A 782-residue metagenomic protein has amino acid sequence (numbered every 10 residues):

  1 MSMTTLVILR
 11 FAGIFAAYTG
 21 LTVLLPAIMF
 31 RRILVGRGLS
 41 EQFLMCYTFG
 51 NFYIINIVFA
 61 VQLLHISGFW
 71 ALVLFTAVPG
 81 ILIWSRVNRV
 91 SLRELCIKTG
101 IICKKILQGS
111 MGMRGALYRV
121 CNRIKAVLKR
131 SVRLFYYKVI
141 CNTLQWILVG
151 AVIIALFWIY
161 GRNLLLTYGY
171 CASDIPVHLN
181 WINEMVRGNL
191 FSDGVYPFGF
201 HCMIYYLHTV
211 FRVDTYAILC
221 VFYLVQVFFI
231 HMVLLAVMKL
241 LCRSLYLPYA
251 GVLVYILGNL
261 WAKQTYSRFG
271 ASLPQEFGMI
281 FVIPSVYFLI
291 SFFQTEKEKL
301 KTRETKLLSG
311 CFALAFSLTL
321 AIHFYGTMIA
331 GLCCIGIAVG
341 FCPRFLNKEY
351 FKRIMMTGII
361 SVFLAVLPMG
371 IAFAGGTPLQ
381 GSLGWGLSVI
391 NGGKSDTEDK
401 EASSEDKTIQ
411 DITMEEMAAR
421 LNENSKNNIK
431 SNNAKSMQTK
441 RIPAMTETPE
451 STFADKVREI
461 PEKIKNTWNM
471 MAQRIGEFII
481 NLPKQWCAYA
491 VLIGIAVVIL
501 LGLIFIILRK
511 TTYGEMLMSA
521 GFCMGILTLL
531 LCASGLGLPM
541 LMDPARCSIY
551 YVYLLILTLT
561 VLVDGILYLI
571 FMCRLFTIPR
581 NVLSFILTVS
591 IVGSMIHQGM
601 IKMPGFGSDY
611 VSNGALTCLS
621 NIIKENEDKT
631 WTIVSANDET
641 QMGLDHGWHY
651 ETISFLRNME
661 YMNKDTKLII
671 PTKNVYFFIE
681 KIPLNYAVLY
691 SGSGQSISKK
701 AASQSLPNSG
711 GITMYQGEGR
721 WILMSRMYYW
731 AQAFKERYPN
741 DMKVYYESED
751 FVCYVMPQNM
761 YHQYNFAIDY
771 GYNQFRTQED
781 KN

Functional and structural regions predicted by a protein language model:
M1-I140: Membrane-embedded, hydrophobic transmembrane alpha-helices
L9-L25, E276-V282, A419, K440-L508 (+1 more regions): Alpha-helical transmembrane segments at the extracellular/periplasmic loop-to-helix junctions of multi-pass membrane
L63-F69, L165-I175, F211-R212, L260-M279 (+6 more regions): Membrane-helix boundary/interfacial segments in multi-pass membrane proteins
Y137-T143, L245-Y246, K299-T305, R344-M355 (+2 more regions): Membrane-interface helix-loop-helix junctions at transmembrane boundaries of multi-pass membrane enzymes, predominantly
K138-V139, L148-I280, S608: Active-site lumenal/periplasmic loops and adjacent helix-entry segments of GT-C-fold, multi-pass membrane
I182, L583-L668: Extracytoplasmic
A313, M355-V366, D564-G599: Signature aromatic-anchored transmembrane alpha helix within multi-pass, membrane-resident enzymes that catalyze glycan
K681-N782: Aromatic/acidic, Gly/Pro-rich catalytic loop(s) in extracytoplasmic/lumenal soluble domains of multi-pass membrane
